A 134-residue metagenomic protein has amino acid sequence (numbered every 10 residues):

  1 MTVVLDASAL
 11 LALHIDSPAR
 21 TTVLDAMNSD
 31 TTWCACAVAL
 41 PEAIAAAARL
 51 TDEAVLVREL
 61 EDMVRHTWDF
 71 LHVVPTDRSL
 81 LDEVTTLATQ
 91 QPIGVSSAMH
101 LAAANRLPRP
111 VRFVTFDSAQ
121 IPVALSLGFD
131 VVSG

Functional and structural regions predicted by a protein language model:
M1-V38, L50-R58, F129: Short, well-structured N-terminal submotif of metal-dependent ribonuclease cores
L5-D6, A35-A37, I93-G94, F116-D117 (+1 more regions): Histidine- and aromatic-rich ligand-binding microenvironments
S8, P41-I44, L101: Non-catalytic, well-ordered alpha-helical scaffold segments
L13-H14, A46, V123-A124: Residues that scaffold the ATP/ADP-binding catalytic core of kinase and kinase-like folds
M27-S29, T67-W68, R106-P108: Flexible, charged surface loops at secondary-structure boundaries
V38, E42-V74, S79, E83-T86: Active-site-proximal, substrate-binding regions of enzyme catalytic domains and RNA-binding/basic surfaces
L71-P122, F129: Active-site neighborhoods of divalent-metal-dependent phosphate/nucleic-acid chemistry enzymes
